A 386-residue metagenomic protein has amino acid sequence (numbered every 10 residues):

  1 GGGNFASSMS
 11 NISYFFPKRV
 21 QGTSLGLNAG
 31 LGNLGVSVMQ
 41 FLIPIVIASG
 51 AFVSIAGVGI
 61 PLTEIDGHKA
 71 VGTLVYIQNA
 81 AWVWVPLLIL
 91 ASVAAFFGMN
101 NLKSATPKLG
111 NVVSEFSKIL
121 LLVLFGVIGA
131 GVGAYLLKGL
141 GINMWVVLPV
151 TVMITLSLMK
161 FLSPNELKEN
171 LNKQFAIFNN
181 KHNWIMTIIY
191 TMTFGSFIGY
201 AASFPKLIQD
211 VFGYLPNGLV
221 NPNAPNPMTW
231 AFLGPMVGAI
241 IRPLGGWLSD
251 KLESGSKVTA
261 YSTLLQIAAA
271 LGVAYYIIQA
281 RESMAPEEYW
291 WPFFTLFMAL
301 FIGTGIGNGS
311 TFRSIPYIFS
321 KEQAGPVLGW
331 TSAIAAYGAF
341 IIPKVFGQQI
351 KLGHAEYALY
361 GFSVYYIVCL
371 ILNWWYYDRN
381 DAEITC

Functional and structural regions predicted by a protein language model:
G2, G22-F52, S332-I342: Glycine-rich segments within core transmembrane alpha-helices of 12-TM secondary carriers
G3-F16, I306-F319: Intracellular juxtamembrane helix-capping segments at the cytosolic ends of symmetry-related transmembrane helices
V36, I318-H354: A late C-terminal transmembrane helix in Major Facilitator Superfamily
A48-V85, L136-V146, E288, V345-Y366: A membrane-interface helix-boundary motif in multi-pass transporters
V85-P107, L122-N143, P149-K168, C369-Y377: C-terminal membrane-cytosol helix-exit motif in multi-pass small-molecule transporters
V123-P149, N180-G238: Extracytoplasmic gate region of multi-pass secondary transporters
N226, F232-P235, S254-S310: C-terminal transmembrane helical hairpin of 12-TM major facilitator-type secondary transporters
I241-S254, I350: Helix-to-loop junctions at the C-terminal end of transmembrane segments in multipass secondary transporters
